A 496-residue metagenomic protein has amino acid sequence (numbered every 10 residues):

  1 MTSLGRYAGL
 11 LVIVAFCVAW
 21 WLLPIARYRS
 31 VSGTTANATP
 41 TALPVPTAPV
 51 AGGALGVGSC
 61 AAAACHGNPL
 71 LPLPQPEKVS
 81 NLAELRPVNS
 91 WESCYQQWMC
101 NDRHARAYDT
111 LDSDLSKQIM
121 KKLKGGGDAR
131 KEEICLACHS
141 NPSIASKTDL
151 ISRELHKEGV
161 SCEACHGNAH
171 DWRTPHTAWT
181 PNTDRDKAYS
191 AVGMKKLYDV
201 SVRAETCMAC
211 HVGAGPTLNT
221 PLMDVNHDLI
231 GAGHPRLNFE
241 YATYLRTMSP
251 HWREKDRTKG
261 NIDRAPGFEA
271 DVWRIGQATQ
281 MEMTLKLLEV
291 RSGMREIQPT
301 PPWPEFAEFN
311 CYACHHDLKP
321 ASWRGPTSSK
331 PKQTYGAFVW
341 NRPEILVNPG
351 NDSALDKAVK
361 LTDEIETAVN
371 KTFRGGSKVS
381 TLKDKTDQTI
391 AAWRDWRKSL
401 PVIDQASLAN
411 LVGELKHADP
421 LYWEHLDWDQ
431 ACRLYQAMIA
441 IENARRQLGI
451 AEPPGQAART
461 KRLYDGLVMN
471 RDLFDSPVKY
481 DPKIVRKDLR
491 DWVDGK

Functional and structural regions predicted by a protein language model:
M1-L4: N-terminal secretory signal peptides that target proteins for export/translocation
G9-W21: Hydrophobic membrane-insertion alpha-helices, especially the h-region of bacterial N-terminal signal peptides
I25-A42: Ser/Thr/Pro/Gly-rich low-complexity linker/stalk segments immediately outside membranes or between
N37-A48, P69-K122, I151-V160, N168-Y435 (+1 more regions): Primarily the internal scaffold of c-type cytochrome electron-transfer domains, especially repeated/multiheme c-type
G53-A61, A129-K131, E158, V200-A204 (+1 more regions): Short metal-coordination and nucleic-acid-contact micro-motifs, chiefly zinc-binding Cys/His arrays
C60-A62, C135-C138, C162, C207-C210 (+1 more regions): Short cysteine-rich clusters marking metal-coordination/redox-active sites
L115, M120-E163, Q447-A451: Post-signal peptide N-terminal segment of secreted/secretory-pathway proteins
H417-K496: A cross-kingdom marker for long, charged
